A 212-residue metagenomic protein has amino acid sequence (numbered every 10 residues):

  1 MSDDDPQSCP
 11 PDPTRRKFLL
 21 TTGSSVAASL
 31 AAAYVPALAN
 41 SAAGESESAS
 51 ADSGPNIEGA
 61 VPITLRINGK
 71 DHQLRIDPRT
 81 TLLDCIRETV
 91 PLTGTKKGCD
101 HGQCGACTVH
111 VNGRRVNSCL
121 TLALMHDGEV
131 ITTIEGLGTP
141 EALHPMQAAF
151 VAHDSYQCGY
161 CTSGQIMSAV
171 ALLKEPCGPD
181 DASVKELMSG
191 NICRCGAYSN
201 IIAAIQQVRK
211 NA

Functional and structural regions predicted by a protein language model:
M1-T14: N-terminal secretory signal peptides
D4-P6, R79-T95, L120-A212: Ferredoxin-type iron-sulfur electron-transfer modules in oxidoreductases and energy-metabolism complexes
P13-V35: N-terminal export leaders
R16-K17, P78, L83-V111: A basic, amphipathic helix-loop patch mediating RNA/tRNA/ribosome contacts
S25-S29, K70, L82: Short, contiguous, helix-prone interaction/anchoring segments in small proteins
A33-L74, A212: C-terminal segment of N-terminal export signals and the immediately downstream linker at the start of the mature
L74-I76, S118-C119: Short capping micro-motif at the N-terminus of alpha-helices
T108-H110, R114-R115, A123-M125: P-loop NTP-binding/switch modules centered on Walker-like glycine-rich loops
